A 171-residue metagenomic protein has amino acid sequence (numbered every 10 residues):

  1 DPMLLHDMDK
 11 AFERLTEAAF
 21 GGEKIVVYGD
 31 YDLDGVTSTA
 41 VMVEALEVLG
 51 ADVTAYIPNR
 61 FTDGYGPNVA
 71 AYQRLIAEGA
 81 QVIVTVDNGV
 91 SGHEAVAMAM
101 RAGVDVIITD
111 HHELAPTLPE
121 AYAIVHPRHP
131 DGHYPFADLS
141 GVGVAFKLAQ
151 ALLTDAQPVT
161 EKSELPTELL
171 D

Functional and structural regions predicted by a protein language model:
D1-D171: Replace "Mg2+/Mn2+-dependent" with "divalent metal-dependent
